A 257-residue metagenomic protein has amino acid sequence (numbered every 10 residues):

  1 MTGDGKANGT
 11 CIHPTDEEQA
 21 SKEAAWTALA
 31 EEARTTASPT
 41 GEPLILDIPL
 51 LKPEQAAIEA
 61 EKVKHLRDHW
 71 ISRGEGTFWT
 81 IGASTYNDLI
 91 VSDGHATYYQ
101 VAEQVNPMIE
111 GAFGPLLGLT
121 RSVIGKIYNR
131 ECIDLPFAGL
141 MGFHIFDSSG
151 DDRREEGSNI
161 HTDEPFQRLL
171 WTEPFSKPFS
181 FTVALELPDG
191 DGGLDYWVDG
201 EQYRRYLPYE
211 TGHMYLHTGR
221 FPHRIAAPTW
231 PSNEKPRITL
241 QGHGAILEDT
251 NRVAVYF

Functional and structural regions predicted by a protein language model:
M1-E103: N-terminal auxiliary "cap/dimerization" subdomain that precedes the catalytic jelly-roll/cupin core of mononuclear
M1-G5, P115-L117, I127-N129, H217 (+1 more regions): Localized chelating/binding microdomains that coordinate divalent metal ions or stabilize phosphate-bearing
P49, T162-P165, P228: Surface-exposed, low-hydrophobicity beta-strand/loop segments enriched in small/polar/acidic residues
V91-R153, L170: Signature of the catalytic double-stranded beta-helix
G139, S148-E210, M214: Catalytic core of non-heme Fe(II) oxygenases with the double-stranded beta-helix
M141-F143, F181-V183, L240-G244: A structural signal for short, well-ordered beta-strand segments
G193-F257: Catalytic core of Fe(II)/2-oxoglutarate
